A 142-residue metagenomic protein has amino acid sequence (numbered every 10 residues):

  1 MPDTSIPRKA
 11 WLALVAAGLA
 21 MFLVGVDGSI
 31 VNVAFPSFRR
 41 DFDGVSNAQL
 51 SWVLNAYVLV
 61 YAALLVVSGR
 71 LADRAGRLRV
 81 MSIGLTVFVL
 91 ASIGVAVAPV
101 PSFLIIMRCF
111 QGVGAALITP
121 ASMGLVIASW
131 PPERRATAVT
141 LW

Functional and structural regions predicted by a protein language model:
P2-W142: Transmembrane-helix bundle of Major Facilitator Superfamily
